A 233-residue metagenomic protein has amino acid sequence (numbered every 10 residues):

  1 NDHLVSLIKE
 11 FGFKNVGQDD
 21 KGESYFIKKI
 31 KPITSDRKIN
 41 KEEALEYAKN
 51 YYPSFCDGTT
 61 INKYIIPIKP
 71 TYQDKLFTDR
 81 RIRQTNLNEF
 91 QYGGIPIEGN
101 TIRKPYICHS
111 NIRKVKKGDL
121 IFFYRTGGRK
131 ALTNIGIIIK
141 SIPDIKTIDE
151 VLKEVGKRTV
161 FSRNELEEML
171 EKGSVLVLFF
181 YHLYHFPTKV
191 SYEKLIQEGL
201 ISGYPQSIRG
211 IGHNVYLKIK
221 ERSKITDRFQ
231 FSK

Functional and structural regions predicted by a protein language model:
N1, Y124-T126, I135: Short His-Asn-centered micro-motif
D2-T85, K146-K233: Contiguous surface segments at macromolecular interaction interfaces
T59, K116-G118, A131: Short gly/pro-enriched beta-turn/loop segments at secondary-structure junctions
T85-I102: Short, basic/aromatic beta-hairpin or loop at an interaction surface
T101-N111: Short alpha-helix capping/helix-loop boundary micro-motifs
S110-R125: Short coil-to-beta transition motif at edge beta-strands of beta-rich domains
R125-K130, Y184: Short, flexible beta-strand-to-coil junctions
L132-S141: Short beta-strand-centered aromatic/proline hotspots
